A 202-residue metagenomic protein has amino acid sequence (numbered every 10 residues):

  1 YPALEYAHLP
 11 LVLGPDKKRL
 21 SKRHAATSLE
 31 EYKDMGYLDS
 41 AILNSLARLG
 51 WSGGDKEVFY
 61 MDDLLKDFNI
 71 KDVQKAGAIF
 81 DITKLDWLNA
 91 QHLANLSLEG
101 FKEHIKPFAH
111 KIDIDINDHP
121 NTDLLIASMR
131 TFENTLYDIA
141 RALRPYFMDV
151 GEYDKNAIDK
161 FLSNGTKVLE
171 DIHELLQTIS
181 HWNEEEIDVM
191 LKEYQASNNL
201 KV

Functional and structural regions predicted by a protein language model:
Y1-H92: Alpha-helical recognition segments enriched in aromatics with Gly/Pro capping that present substrate-recognition
Y32-S40, K75-D81, D115-L125, Q195-V202: Structural motif
L98-L200: Small-residue-rich helix-loop
